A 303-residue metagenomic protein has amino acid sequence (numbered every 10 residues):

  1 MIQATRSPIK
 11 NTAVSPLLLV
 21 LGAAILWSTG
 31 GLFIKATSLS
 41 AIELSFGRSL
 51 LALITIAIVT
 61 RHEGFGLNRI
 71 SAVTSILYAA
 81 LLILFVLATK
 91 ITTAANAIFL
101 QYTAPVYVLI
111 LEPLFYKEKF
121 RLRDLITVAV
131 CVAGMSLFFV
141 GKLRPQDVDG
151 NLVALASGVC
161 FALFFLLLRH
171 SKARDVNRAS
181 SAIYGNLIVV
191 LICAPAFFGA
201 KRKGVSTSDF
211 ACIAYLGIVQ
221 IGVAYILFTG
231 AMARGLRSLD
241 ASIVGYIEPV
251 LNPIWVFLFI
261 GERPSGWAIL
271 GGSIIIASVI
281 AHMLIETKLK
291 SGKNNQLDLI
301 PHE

Functional and structural regions predicted by a protein language model:
M1-S45, A133, L143-H170, L191-I192 (+1 more regions): Glycine-/small-residue-enriched transmembrane alpha-helix faces in small-molecule transporters and effluxers
I2-N11, S49, Y246-E303: C-terminal-most transmembrane helix of multi-pass membrane proteins
T12-P16, S38-F46, G64-N68, V140-C160 (+2 more regions): Juxtamembrane helix-entry segments on the extracytoplasmic side of multipass membrane proteins
G22-T29, F33-A36, V59, A72-I91 (+5 more regions): Hydrophobic alpha-helical transmembrane segments of multi-pass membrane transport proteins, especially secondary
T29-L32, L50-L67, I83, V132-Q146 (+3 more regions): Membrane-interface helix-cap regions at the ends of transmembrane helices in multi-pass membrane proteins
I56, Y78, I110, F120-V140 (+3 more regions): Hydrophobic transmembrane alpha-helices of multi-pass small-molecule transport proteins
A57-E63, A104-I126, V250-L270: C-terminal transmembrane-helix exit sites in multi-pass transporters
A97-T103, L168-I188, I221-L258: Helix-helix packing/entry segments at the starts of transmembrane helices
